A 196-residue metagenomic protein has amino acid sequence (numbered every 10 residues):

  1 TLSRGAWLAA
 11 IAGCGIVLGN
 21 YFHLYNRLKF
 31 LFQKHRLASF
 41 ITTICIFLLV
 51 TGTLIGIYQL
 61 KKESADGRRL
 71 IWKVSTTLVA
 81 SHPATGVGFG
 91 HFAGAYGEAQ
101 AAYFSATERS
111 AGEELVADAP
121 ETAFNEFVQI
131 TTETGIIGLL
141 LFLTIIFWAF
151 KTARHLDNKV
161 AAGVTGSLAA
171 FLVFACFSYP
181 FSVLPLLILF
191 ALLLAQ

Functional and structural regions predicted by a protein language model:
T1-A10, C14-S81, F89, G94 (+1 more regions): A membrane-periplasm/extracellular boundary helix in multi-pass inner-membrane enzymes that assemble envelope glycans
S3-I11, A123, E133, F181-I188: Replace "multi-pass membrane enzymes" with "multi-pass membrane proteins
R4-L8, A12, I16, I137 (+3 more regions): Hydrophobic faces of alpha-helical transmembrane segments in multi-pass integral membrane proteins
W7-N20, I146-A149, L187-A195: Hydrophobic transmembrane alpha-helices of multi-pass, membrane-embedded glycosylation machinery
W72, T85, P120-V128, G166-A169: Alpha-helical membrane-protein architecture signal
F89-T132: Interfacial juxtamembrane loops and adjacent helix segments that form the catalytic/substrate-binding surfaces
Q129-T134, G163-L192: Membrane helix-loop boundary segments at the extracytoplasmic
T134-T165: Hydrophobic transmembrane alpha-helices and their immediate junctions
